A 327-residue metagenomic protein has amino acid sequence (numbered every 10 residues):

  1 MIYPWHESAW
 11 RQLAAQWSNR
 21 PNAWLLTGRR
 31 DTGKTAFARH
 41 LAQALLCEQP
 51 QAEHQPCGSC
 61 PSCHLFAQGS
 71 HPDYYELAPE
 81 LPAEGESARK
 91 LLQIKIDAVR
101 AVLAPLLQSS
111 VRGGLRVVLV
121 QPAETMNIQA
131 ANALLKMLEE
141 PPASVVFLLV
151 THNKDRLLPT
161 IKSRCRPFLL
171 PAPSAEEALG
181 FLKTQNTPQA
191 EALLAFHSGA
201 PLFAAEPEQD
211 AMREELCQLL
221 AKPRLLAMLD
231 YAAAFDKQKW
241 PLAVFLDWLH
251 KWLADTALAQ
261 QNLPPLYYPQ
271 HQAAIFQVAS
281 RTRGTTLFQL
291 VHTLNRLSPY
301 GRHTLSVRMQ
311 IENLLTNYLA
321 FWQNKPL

Functional and structural regions predicted by a protein language model:
M1-A44, A143-V146, H152-L327: Charged, glycine-rich active-site and insertion segments that engage polyanionic ligands
M1-L119, V146: P-loop/Walker A NTP-binding region and its immediately flanking N-terminal helices in P-loop NTPase folds
C47, Q108, E139-E140, F321: Conserved amphipathic alpha-helical interaction elements at protein-protein interfaces in regulatory, energy-coupling
L106, P122-M126, K154: Conserved Walker B
L107, N132-V146: Conserved catalytic/switch belt of AAA+ P-loop NTPases
V117-Q121, L134, V145-T151: Structural recognition of the conserved hydrophobic beta-strand(s) that form the central parallel beta-sheet of P-loop
M126-N132: Conserved ATPase-coupling elements of RecA-like P-loop NTPase cores
